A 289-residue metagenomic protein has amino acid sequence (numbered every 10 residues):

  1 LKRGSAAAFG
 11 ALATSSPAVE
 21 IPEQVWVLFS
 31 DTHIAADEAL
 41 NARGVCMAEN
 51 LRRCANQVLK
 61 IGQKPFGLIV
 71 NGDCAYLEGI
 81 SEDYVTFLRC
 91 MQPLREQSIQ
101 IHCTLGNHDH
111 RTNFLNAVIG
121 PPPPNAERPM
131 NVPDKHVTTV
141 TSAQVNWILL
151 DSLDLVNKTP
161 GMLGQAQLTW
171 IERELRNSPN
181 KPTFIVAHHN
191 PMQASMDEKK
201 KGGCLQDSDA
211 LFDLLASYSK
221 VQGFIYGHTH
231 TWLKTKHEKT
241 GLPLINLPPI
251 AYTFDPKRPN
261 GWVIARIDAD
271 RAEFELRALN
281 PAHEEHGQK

Functional and structural regions predicted by a protein language model:
L1-A18: N-terminal export signals
A18-Y84: N-terminal active-site segment of His-dependent metallophosphoesterases
I21, I80-S178, P182, D207-K220 (+2 more regions): Extended active-site neighborhood of metal-dependent phosphoesterases/phosphodiesterases
D31, G72-D73, G106-N107, H188 (+1 more regions): Active-site glycine-centered loops adjacent to acidic/histidine catalytic or metal-binding residues that shape
E38-L40, C74-G79, L153-L163, Q193-K200: Surface-exposed cleft-lining segments at the edges of enzyme active sites
S178-S195: Short acidic, glycine-rich surface-loop motifs adjacent to enzyme active sites
A269-K289: Acidic, His/Gly-rich catalytic cores of divalent-metal-dependent hydrolytic chemistry
